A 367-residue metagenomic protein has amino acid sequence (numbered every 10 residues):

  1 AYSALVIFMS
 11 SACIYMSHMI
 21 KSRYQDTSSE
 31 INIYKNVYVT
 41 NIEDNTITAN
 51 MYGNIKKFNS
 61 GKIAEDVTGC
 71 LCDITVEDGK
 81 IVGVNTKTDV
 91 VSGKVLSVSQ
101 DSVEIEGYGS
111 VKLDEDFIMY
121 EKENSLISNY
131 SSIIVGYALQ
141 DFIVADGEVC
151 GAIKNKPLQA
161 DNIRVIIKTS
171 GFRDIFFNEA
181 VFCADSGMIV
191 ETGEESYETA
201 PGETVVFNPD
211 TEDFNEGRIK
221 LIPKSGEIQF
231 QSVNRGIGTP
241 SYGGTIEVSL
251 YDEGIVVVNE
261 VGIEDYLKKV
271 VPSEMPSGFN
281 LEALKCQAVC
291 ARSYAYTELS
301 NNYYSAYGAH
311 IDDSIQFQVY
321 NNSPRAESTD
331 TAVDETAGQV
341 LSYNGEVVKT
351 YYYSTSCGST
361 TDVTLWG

Functional and structural regions predicted by a protein language model:
A1-G367: Conserved, single-site charged/polar hotspot
